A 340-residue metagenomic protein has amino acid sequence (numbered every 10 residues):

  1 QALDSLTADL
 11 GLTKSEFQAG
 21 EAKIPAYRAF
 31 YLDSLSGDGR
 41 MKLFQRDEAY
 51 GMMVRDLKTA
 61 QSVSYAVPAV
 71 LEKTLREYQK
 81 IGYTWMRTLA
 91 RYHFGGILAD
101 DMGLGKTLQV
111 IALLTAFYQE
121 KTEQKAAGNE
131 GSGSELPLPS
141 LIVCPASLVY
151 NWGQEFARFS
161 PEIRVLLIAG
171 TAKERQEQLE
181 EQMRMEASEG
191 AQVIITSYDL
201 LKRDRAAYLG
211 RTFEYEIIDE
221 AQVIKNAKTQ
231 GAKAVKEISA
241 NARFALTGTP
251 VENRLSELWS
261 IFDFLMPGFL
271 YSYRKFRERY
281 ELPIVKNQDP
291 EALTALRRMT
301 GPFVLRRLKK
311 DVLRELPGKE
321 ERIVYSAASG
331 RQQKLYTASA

Functional and structural regions predicted by a protein language model:
Q1-R55, A127-S132, L258, R331: Charged, low-complexity intrinsically disordered regions
L43-Q288, R297-A340: ASCE P-loop NTPase motor core, strongest for the SF2 helicase catalytic module
L293-A295: Long, charge-dense, solvent-exposed interaction surfaces that engage phosphate-rich ligands
